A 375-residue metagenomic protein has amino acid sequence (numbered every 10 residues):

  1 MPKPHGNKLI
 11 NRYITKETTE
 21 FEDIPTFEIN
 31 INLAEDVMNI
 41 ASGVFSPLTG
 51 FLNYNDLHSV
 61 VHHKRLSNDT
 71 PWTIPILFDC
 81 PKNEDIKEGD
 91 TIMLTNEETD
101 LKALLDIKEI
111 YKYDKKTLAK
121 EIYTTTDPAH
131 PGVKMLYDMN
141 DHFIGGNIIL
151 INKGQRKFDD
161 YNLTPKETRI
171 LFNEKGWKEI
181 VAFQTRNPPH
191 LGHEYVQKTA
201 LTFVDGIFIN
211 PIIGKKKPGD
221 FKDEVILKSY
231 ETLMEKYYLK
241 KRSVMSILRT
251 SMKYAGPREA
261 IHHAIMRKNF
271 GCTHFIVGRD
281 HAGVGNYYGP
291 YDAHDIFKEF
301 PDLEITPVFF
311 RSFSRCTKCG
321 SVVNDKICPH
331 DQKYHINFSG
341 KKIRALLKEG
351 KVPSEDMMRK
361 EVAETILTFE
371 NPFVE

Functional and structural regions predicted by a protein language model:
M1-E375: Active-site cores that bind ATP or allylic diphosphates and position pyrophosphate for catalysis
